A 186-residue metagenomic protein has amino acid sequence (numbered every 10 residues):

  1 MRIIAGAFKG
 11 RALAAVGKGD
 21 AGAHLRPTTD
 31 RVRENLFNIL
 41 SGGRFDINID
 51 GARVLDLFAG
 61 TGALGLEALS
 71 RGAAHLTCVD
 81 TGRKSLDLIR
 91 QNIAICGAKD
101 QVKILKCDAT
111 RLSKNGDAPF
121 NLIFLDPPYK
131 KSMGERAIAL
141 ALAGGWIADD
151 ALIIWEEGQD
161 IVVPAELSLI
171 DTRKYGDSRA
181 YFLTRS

Functional and structural regions predicted by a protein language model:
M1-S186: Class I S-adenosyl-L-methionine-dependent methyltransferase catalytic core
